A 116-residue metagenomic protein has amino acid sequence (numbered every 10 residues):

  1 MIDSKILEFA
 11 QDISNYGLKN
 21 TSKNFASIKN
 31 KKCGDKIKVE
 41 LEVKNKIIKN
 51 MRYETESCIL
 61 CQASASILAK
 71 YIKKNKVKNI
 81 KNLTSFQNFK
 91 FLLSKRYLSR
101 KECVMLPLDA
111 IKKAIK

Functional and structural regions predicted by a protein language model:
M1-K116: Domain-level signature for proteins that mediate thiol-based redox and metal-cofactor handling
